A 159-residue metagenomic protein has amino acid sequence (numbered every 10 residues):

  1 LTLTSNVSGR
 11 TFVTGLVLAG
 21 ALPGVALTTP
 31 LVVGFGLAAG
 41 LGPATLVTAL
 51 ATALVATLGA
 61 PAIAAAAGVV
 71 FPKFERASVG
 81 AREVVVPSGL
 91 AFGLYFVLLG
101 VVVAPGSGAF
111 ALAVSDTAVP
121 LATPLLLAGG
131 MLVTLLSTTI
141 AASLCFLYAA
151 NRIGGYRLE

Functional and structural regions predicted by a protein language model:
L1-T4: Short cytoplasmic-facing helical segments at TM-TM junctions of multi-pass membrane proteins
S8-E159: Hydrophobic alpha-helical transmembrane segments of membrane proteins
